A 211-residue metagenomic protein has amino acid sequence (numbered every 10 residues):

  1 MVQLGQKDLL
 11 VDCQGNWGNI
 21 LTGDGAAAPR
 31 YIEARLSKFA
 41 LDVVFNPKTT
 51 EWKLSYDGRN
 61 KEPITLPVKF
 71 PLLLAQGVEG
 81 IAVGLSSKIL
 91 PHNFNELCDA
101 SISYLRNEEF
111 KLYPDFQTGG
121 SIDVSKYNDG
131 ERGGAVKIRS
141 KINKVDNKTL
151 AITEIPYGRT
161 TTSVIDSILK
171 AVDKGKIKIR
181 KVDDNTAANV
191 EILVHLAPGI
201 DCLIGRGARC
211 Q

Functional and structural regions predicted by a protein language model:
M1-G133, L193: Catalytic phosphate-handling regions of large nucleic-acid enzymes and associated NTPases
V78-I81, L85-Q211: C-terminal interaction appendages of subunits in large macromolecular complexes
